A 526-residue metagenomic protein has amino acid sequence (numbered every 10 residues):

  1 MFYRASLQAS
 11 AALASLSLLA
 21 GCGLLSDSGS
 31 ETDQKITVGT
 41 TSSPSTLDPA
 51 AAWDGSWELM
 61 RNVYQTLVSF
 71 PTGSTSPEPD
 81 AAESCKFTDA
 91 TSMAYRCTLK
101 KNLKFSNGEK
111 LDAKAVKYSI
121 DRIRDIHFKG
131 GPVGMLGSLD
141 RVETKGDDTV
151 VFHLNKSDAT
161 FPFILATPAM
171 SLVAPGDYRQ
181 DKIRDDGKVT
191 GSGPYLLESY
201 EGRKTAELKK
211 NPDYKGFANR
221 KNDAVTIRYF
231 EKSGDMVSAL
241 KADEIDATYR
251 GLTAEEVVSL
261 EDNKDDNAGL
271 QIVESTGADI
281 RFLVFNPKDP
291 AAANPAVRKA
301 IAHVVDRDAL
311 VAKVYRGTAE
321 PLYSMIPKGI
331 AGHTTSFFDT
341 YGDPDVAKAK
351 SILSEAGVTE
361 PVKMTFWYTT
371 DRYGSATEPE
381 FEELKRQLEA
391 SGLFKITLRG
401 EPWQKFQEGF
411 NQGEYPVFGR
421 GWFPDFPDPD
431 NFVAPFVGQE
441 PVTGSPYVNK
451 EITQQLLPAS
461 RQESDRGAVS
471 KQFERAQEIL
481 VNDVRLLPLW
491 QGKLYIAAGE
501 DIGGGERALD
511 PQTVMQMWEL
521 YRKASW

Functional and structural regions predicted by a protein language model:
E31, E201, V304-G332, A376-E383 (+1 more regions): Detector for C-terminal structural segments
G39-A90, D121, T190: N-terminal lobe/hinge region of extracytoplasmic solute-binding protein
T72, A166-N219, A224: Gly/Pro-rich hinge or "lid" segments in bacterial periplasmic/extracellular proteins
R96-T98, V133-D177, S199: Surface-exposed binding/hinge segments that line and control ligand-binding clefts or catalytic entry sites
L111-S119, T149-H153, G193-P194, N222-A224 (+5 more regions): Alpha-helical secondary-structure segments
R141-E143, E198-K209, T226-D289, A312: Extracellular/periplasmic solute-recognition and catalytic clefts
P321-E355, R372-P379: Structural transition elements
S354-P424: Ligand/substrate-recognition segments at binding pockets and active sites
